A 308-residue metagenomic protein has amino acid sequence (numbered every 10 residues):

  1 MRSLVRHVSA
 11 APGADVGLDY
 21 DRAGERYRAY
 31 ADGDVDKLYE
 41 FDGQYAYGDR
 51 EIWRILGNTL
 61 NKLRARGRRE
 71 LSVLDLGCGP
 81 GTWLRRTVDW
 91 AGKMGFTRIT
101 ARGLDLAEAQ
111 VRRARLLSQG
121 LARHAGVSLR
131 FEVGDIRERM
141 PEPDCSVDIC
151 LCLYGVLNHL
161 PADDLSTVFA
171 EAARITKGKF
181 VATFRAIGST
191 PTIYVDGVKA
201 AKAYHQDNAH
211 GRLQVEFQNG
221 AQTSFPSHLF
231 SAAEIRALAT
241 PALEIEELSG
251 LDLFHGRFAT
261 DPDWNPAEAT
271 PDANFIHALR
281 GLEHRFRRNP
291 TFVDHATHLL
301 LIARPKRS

Functional and structural regions predicted by a protein language model:
M1-L71, T82, R86, W90: Conserved class I S-adenosyl-L-methionine
L74, T82-E138: Class I SAM-dependent methyltransferase SAM/SAH-binding core
E138-D144: Short conserved loop adjoining the S-adenosyl-L-methionine
D148-D163: A short SAM/SAH-binding and catalytic strip from SAM-dependent methyltransferases
S166-G178: A short glycine-rich, Lys/Arg-flanked "PGG" loop and its adjoining helix->strand segment in the class I
F180-H210: Conserved class I S-adenosyl-L-methionine
N219-A233: Acceptor-substrate binding/catalytic loop of class I
E247-R307: A C-terminal cap/extension of S-adenosyl-L-methionine-dependent methyltransferases that defines the acceptor-substrate
